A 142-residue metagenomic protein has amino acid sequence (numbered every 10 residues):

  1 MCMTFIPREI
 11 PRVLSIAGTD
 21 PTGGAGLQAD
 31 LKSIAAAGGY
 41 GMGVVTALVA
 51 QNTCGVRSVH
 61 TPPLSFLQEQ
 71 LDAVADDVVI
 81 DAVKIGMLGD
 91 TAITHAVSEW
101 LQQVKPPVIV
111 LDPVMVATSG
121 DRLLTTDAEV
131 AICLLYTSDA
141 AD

Functional and structural regions predicted by a protein language model:
M1-A82: Small-residue (G/A/S/T)-rich helix-start motifs and N-terminal tracts that mark the onset
E9-R12, P63-Q70, A92-V97, L124 (+1 more regions): General structural feature for long, well-ordered alpha-helical segments within catalytic domains of soluble enzymes
D76, L135-Y136: Structural alpha-helical scaffold elements that stabilize or flank donor/cofactor-binding regions in carbohydrate
A82-E129: Glycine/small-residue-rich loop that forms an oxyanion/phosphate-binding "nest" at active or ligand-binding sites
Y136-D142: Conserved small/polar residues in nucleotide/adenosyl-binding loops
